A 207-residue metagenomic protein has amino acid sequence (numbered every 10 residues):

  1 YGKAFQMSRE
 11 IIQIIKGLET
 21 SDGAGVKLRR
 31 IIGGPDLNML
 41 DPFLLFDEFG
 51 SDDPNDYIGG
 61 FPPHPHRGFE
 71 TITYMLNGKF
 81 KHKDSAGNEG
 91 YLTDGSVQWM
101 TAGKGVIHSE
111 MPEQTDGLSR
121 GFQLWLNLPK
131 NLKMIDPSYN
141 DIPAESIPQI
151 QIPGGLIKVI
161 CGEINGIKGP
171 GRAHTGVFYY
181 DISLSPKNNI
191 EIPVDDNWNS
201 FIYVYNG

Functional and structural regions predicted by a protein language model:
Y1-Q6: Short, Lys/Arg-enriched N-terminal segments with co-localized hydrophobic residues within the first ~10-30 amino acids
D22-L76, I147-E191: A short glycine-rich, His/Asp/Glu-containing loop-to-beta-strand
L40, R67-F69, T101-G103, S119-G121: Short, solvent-exposed loop/turn segments at the edges of secondary structure
R67-G87, D94-V97, I192-G207: Glycine- and acidic-residue-biased ligand/ion/polar-headgroup-sensing regions
L92-I107: Conserved metal-binding segment of the jelly-roll/cupin
G103-L132: Ligand-binding loop in jelly-roll beta-barrel domains
Q123-K130, V159-E163, S183-P186, Y205-N206: Short, structured patches in soluble enzyme cores that scaffold and shape functional sites
L128-G155: Long amphipathic alpha-helical segments that form oligomerization/scaffold cores
